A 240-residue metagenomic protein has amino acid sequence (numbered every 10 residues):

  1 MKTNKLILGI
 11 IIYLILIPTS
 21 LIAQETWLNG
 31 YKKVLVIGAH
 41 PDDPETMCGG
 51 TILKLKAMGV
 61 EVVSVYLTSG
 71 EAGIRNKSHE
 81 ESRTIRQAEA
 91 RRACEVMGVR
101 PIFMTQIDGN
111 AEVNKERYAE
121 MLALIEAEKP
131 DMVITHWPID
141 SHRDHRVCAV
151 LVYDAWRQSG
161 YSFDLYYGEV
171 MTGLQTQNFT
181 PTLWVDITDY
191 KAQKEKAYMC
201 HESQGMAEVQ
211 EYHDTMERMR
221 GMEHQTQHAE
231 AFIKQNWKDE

Functional and structural regions predicted by a protein language model:
M1-I10: Bacterial N-terminal signal peptides that target proteins for export
L14, L21-I37, K77, E95 (+2 more regions): Metal-dependent de-N-acetylase/amidase catalytic core
K32-P41, E45-H79: ATP-dependent adenylation/pyrophosphate-handling site
P41-D43, S69-A72, I107-A111, I139-S141 (+1 more regions): Solvent-exposed loop/turn segments at secondary-structure junctions within structured extracellular/periplasmic domains
G49, Q87, K115-A119: Structural motif corresponding to alpha-helix initiation and N-cap regions
L67, C94-I107: A conserved beta-strand->alpha-helix junction
G70-I85, M104-E112: Acidic/histidine-rich helix-loop elements that form or flank divalent-metal/phosphate-binding sites at the catalytic
R83-R91, A149: Short, surface-exposed alpha-helical segments at coil->helix boundaries
